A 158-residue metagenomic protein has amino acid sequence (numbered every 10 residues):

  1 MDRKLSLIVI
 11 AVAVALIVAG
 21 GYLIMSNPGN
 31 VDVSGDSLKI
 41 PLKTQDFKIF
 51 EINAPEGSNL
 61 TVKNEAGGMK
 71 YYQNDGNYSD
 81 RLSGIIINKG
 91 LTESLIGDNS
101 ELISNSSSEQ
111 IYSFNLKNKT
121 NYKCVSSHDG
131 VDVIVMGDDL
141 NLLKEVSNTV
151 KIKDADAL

Functional and structural regions predicted by a protein language model:
M1-I17, G21-M25: N-terminal Sec-pathway targeting helices
L5, S106, I152-D154: N-terminal cationic leader/targeting segments used for protein routing and processing
S6, I52, I134-V135: Short hydrophobic-aromatic micro-motifs
G20-G21, G84, Y112, G137: Small side chains
M25-T44: Ser/Thr/Pro/Gly-rich low-complexity linker/stalk segments immediately outside membranes or between
I40-I96, N115-N121: Secretory pathway targeting signatures of secreted, lumenal, and periplasmic proteins
S58, V131-L158: Surface-exposed amphipathic alpha-helical segments
G68, Q73-D75, E93-L142: Signature of long, low-cysteine stretches enriched in small and polar/charged residues
